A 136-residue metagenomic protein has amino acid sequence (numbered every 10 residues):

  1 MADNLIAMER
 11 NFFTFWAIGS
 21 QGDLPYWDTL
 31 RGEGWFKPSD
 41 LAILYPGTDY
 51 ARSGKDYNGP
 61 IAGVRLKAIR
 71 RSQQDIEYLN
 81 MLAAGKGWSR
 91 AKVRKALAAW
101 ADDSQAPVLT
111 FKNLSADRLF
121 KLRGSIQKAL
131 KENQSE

Functional and structural regions predicted by a protein language model:
M1-L41: Catalytic-core region of carbohydrate-active enzymes that cleave or remodel glycosidic bonds
G19-Q21, W35-E136: Catalytic domains of carbohydrate-active enzymes that cleave complex glycans
